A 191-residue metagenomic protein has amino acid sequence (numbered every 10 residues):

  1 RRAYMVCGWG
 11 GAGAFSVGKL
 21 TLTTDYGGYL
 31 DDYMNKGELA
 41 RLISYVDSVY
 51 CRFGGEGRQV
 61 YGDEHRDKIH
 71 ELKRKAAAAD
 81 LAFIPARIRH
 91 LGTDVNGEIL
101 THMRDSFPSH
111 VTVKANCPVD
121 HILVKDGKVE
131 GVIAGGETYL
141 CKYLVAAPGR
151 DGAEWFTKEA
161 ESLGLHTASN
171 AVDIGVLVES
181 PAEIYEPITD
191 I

Functional and structural regions predicted by a protein language model:
R1-G27, D67-I191: Residues forming the flavin
C7-Y61: Dinucleotide-binding Rossmann-like beta1-alpha1 core, especially the glycine-rich loop that anchors the ADP
